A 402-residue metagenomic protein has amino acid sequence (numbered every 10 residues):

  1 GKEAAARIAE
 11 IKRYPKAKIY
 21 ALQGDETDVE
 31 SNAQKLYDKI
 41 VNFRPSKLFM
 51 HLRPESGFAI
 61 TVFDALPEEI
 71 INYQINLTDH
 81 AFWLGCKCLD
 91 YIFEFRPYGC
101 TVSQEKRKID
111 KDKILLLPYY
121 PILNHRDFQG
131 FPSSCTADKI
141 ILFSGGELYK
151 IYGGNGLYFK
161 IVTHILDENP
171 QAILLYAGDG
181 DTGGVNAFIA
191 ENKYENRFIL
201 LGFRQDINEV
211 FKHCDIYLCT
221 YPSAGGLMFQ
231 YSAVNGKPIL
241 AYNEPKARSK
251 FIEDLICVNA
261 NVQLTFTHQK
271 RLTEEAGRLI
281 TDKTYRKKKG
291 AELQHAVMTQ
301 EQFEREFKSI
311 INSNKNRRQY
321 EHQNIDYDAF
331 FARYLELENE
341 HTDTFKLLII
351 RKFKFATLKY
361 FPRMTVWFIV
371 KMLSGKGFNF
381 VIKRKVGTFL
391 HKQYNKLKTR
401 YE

Functional and structural regions predicted by a protein language model:
G1-S31, D179-T182: N-terminal strand-loop element at the rim of the active site of nucleotide-sugar-dependent glycosyltransferases
E26-A33, G180-T182, F198-V210, G225: Conserved active-site histidine-acidic residue motif and adjacent donor-binding/catalytic loop of glycosyltransferases
D38, F203-C214, V234: Short acidic alpha-helix that forms the nucleotide-activated donor recognition element in Leloir-type transferases
F43-K47, K212-G225, K237: Acidic donor-binding loop of glycosyltransferase active sites
P67-H125: Active-site-proximal region of nucleotide-activated glycan assembly enzymes, centered on histidine/acidic-rich loops
C100-E191, L200: Conserved catalytic-core segment of nucleotide-activated headgroup transferases in glycan assembly
Y221-A296: Catalytic binding pocket for nucleotide-activated donors in carbohydrate/polymer assembly enzymes
E274, T281-E402: C-terminal amphipathic helix plus adjacent low-complexity, charged tail appended to glycosyltransferase catalytic
